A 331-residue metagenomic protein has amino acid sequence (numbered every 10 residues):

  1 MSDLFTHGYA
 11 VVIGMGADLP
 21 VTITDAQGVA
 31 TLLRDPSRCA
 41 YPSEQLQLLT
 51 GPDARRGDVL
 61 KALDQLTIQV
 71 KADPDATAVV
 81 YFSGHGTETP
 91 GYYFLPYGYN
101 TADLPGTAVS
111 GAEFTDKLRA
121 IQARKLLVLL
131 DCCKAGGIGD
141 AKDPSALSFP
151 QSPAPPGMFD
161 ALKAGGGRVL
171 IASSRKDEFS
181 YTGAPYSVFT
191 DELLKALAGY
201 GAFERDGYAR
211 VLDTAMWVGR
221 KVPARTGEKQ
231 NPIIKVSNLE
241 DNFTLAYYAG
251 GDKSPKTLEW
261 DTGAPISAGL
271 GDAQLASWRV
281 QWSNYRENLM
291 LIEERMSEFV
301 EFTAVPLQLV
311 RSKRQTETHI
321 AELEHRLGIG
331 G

Functional and structural regions predicted by a protein language model:
M1-L270, Q274: Cysteine endopeptidase catalytic domains of the caspase/legumain-like
G183-Y186, L275-W282, P306, V310: Amphipathic, non-membrane alpha-helical segments in soluble helical-bundle scaffolds
D206-A209, A273, E301-A304, Q308-R311: A structural signal for alpha-helical segments
A276, S283-R286, R314-A321: Generic structural signal for well-ordered, non-transmembrane alpha-helical segments in soluble/cytosolic regions
V280-Q308: Short E/K-rich amphipathic alpha-helical oligomerization segments
Q308-G331: Amphipathic alpha-helical coiled-coil segments
